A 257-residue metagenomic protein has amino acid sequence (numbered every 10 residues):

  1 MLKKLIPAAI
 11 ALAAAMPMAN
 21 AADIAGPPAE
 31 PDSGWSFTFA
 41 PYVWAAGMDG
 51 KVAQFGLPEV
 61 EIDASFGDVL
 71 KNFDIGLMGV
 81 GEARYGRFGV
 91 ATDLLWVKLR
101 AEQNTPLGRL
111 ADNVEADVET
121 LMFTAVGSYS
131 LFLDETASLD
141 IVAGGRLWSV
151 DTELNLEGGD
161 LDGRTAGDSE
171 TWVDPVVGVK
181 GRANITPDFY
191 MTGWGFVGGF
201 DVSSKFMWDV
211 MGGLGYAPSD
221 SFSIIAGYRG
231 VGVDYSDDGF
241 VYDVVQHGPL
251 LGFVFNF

Functional and structural regions predicted by a protein language model:
M1-G34: Cleavable N-terminal export/targeting peptides
A22-D93, G252, N256: Short glycine/proline- and aromatic-enriched beta-strand/turn motifs that initiate or cap beta-hairpins
F39-P41, G79-A83, A125-Y129, A143-G145 (+4 more regions): Residues on the lipid-exposed face of transmembrane beta-strands in outer-membrane beta-barrel proteins
Y42-W44, R84, L95-V97, S130 (+4 more regions): Outer-membrane beta-barrel pore domains and translocons
G47-D74, L94-M122, W148-W172, F200-V202 (+1 more regions): Extracellular/periplasm-exposed beta-strand and loop segments of Gram-negative cell-envelope proteins, dominated by
K71, E135, V197-W208: Solvent-exposed loop/turn segments connecting transmembrane beta-strands in outer-membrane beta-barrel proteins
R87-V90, D134-A137, P187-M191, S221-I224: Repeated loop/turn-to-beta-strand initiation elements of outer-membrane beta-barrel proteins
D209-F257: Predominantly the C-terminal beta-signal and adjacent terminal strand-loop region of outer-membrane beta-barrel
